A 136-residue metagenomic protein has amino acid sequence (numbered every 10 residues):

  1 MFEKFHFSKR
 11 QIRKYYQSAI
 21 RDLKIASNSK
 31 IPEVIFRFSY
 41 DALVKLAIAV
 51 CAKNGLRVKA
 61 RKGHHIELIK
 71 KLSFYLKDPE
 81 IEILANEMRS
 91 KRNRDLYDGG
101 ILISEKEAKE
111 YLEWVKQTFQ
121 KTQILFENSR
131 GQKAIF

Functional and structural regions predicted by a protein language model:
M1-F136: Terminal alpha-helical segments
